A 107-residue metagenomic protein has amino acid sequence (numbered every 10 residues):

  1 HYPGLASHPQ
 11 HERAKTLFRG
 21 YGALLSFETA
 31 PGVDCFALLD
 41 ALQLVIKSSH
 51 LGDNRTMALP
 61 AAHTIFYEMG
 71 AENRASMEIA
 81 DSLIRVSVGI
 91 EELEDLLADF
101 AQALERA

Functional and structural regions predicted by a protein language model:
H1-N54, M69-A75: Conserved small-domain helix->loop->beta segment predominantly found in fold-type I
V33, T56-A107: PLP-dependent enzyme catalytic core of the Aspartate aminotransferase-like
